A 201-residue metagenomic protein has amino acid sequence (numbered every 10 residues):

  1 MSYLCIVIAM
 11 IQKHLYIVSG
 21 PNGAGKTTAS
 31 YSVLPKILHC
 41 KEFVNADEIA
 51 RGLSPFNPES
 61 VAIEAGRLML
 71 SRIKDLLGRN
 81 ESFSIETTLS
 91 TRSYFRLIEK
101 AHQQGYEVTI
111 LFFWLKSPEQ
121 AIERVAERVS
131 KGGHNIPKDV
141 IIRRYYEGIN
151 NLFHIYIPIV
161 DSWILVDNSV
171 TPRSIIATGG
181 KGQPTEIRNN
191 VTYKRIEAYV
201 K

Functional and structural regions predicted by a protein language model:
V7-K13, L76-L77: Phosphate-binding P-loop
I17-G20: The Walker A (P-loop) glycine that initiates the GxxxxGKT/S ATP-binding motif of P-loop NTPases
G23: Walker A (P-loop) phosphate-binding loop of P-loop NTPases
K26: Conserved lysine of the Walker
Y31-E81: Conserved substrate/cofactor phosphate-moiety recognition/catalytic segment in nucleotide-dependent phosphotransferases
E64-L115, G148, I164: Glycine-rich phosphate-binding loop used to anchor ATP phosphates in small-molecule kinases, encompassing both
Y106-I155: A glycine- and Lys/Arg-enriched "phosphate-lid" helix/loop adjacent to the NTP-binding pocket of small-molecule kinases
H154-K201: NTP-dependent small-molecule kinase module
